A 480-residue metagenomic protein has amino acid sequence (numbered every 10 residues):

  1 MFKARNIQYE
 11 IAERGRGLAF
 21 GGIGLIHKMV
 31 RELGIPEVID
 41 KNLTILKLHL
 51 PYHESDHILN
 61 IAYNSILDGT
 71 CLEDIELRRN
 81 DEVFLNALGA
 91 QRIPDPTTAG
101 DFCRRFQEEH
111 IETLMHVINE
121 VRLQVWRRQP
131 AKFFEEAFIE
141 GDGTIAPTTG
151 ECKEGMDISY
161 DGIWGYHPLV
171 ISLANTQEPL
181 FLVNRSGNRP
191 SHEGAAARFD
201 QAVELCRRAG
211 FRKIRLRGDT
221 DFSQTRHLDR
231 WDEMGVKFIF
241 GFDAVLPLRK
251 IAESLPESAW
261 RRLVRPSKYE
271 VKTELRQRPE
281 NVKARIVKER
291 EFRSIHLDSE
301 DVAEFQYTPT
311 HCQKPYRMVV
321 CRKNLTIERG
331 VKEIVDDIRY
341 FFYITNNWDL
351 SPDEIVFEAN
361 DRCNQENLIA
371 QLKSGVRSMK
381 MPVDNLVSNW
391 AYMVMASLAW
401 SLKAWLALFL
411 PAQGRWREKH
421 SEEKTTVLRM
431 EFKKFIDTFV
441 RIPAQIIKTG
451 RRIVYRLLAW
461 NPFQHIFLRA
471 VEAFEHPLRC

Functional and structural regions predicted by a protein language model:
M1-I7, E37-K41, R79-E82, R230 (+5 more regions): Short acidic (Asp/Glu) and glycine-rich catalytic loops that position anionic groups and cofactors
M1-N188, A195-R208, W231-M234, N364 (+1 more regions): Dynamic "connector" segments at or just before major functional cores
F2-Y9, G15, K237-L368, S374 (+1 more regions): An anionic, glycine-rich sequence signature occurring as long contiguous blocks
G17, K47-D56, E333-I334, V383-Y392: Structural motif
I75, S351-M395, A399-L406: Short amphipathic alpha-helical "interface-anchor" segments enriched in bulky aromatics
D142, K213-S223: Acidic/histidine-rich, metal-coordinating catalytic segments
G150, Q224-R230, R249-E253: A short acidic (Asp/Glu
M379-P411, R415-I453, L457-N461, I466-A470: Basic, amphipathic alpha-helical segments enriched in Lys/Arg and hydrophobic/aromatic residues
